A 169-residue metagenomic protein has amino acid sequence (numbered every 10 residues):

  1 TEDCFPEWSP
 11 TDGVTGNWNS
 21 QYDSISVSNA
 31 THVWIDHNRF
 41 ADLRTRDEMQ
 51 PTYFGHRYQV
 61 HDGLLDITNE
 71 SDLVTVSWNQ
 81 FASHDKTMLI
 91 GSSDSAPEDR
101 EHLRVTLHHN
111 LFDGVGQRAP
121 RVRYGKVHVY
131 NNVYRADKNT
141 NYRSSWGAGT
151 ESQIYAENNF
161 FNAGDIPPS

Functional and structural regions predicted by a protein language model:
T1-V14, N29-R46, Q50-L64, E70-S92 (+3 more regions): Right-handed parallel beta-helix
N17-Q21: Short acidic (Asp/Glu) patches
I166-S169: Extracellular low-complexity, O-glycosylation-prone Ser/Thr/Pro/Gly-rich "stalks" and linkers flanking catalytic
